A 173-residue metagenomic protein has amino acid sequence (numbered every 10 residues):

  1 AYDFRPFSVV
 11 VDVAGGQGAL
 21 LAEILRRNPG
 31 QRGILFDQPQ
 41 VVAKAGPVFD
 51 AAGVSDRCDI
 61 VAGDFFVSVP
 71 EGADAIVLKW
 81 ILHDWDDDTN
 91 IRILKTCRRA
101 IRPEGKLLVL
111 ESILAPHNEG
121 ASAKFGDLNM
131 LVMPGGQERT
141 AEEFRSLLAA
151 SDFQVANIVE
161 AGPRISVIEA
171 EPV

Functional and structural regions predicted by a protein language model:
D3-V173: Alpha-helical subdomain
